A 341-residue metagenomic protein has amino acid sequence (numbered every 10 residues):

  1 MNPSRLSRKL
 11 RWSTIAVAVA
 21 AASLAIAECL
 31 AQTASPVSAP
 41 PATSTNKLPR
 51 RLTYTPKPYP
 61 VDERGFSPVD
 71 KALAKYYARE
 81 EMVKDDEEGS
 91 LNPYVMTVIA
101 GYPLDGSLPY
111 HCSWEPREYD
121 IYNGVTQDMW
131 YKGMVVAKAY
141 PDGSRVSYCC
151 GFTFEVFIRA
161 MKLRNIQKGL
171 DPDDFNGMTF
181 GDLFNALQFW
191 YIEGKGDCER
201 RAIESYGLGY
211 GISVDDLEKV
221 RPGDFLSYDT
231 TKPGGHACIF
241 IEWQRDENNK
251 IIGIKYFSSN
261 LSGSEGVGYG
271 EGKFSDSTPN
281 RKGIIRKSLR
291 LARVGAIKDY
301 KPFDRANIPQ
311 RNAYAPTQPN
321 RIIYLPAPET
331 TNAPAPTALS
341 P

Functional and structural regions predicted by a protein language model:
M1-R8: N-terminal secretory signal peptides that target proteins for export/translocation
A16-S23: Bacterial N-terminal signal peptides
A27-A31, P36: Boundary at the C-terminal end of the N-terminal hydrophobic targeting segment
S38-T43: Low-complexity, acidic Ser/Thr/Pro-rich repeat tracts that form intrinsically disordered stalk/linker regions of very
S44-E193, N320-S340: N-terminal capping segments
D173-S264: ...with weaker cross-activation on analogous glycine-rich loops/strands in unrelated enzymes
I251-P341: Low-complexity, Gly/Ser/Thr/Pro-rich intrinsically disordered linker/tail segments
